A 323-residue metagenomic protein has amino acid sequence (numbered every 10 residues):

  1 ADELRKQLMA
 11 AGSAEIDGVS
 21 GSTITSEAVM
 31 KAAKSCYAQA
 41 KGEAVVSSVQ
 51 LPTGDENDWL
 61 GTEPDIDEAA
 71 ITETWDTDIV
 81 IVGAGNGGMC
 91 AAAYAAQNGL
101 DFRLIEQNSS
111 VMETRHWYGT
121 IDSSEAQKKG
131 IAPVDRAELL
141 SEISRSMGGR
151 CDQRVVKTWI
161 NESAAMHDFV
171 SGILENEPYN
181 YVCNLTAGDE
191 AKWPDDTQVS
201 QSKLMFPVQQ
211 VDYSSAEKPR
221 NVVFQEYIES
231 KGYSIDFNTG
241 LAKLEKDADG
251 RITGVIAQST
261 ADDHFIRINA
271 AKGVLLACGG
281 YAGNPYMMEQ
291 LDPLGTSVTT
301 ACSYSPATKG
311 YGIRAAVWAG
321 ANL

Functional and structural regions predicted by a protein language model:
A1, S22-S26, M30, A132-R136 (+4 more regions): Solvent-exposed, acidic/flexible segments
A1-Q50: Active-site- and interface-proximal helix/loop "cap" or "latch" segments in soluble metabolic and energy-transducing
D55-D76: A short, basic/flexible loop-to-alpha-helix module at the beginning of a structural domain
T77-L104: N-terminal Rossmann-like FAD-binding beta1-loop-alpha1 element of flavoenzymes
N108-I131: Conserved N-terminal glycine-rich FAD pyrophosphate-binding loop of Rossmann-like flavoproteins
A126-G130, L139-I173: Dinucleotide-binding Rossmann-like beta1-alpha1 core, especially the glycine-rich loop that anchors the ADP
N161-H264, P285-Y286: Conserved redox-cofactor binding core of oxidoreductases
A261-H264, N269-L323: Glycine-rich loop(s) and the adjacent beta-strand/alpha-helix scaffold that form part
